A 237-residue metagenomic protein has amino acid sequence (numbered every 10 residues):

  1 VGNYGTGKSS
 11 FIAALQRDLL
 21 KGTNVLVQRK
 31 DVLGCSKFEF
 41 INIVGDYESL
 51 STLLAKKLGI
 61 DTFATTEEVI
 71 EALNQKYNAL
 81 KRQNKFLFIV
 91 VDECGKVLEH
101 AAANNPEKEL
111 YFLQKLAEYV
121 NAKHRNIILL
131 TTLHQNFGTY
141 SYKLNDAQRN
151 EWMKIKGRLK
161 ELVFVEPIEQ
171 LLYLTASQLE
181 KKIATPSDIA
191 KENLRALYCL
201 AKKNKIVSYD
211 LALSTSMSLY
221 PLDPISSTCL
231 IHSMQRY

Functional and structural regions predicted by a protein language model:
G5: Walker A (P-loop) phosphate-binding loop of P-loop NTPases
K8: Conserved lysine of the Walker
F11, L15: Hydrophobic positions on the alpha1 helix immediately C-terminal to the Walker A/P-loop
Q16-F40, V44, F63-E71: Flexible phosphate/Mg2+-sensing switch loops adjacent to catalytic phosphate-binding sites
D31-S49, E118-Y237: Conserved P-loop NTPase catalytic core
L50-Y77: Short glycine-rich substrate-engagement loop in P-loop NTPases that contacts/grips substrate
L80-E109, L129-T132: Conserved P-loop NTPase "ATPase switch" module shared by AAA+ and STAND
A103-L116, K143-Q148: Substrate-gripping "pore-loop 1 plus following alpha2 helix"
